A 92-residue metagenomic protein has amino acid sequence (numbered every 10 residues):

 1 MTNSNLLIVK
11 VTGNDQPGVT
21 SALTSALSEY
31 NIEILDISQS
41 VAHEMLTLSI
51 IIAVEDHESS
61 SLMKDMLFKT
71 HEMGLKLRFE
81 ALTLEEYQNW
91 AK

Functional and structural regions predicted by a protein language model:
M1-K92: A conserved regulatory-domain signal marking ACT and ACT-like small-molecule sensing domains and adjacent regulatory
